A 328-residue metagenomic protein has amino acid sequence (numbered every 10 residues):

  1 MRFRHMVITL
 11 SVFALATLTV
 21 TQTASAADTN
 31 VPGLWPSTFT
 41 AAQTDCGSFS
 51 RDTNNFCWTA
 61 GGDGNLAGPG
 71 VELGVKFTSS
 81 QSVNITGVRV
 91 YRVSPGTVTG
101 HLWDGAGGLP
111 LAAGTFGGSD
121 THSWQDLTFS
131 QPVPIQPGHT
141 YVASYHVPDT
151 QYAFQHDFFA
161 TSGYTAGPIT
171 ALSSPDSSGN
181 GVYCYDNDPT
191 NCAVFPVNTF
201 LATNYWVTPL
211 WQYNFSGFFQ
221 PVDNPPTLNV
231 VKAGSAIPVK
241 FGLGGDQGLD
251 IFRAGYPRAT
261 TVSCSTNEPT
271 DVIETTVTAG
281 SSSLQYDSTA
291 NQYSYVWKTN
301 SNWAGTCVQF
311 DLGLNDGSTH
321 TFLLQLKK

Functional and structural regions predicted by a protein language model:
M1-D28: Sec-dependent, cleavable N-terminal signal peptides
A27-A106, A113-S119, Q131, I135 (+1 more regions): Beta-sheet-rich sandwich/jelly-roll-like modules and their strand-loop junctions
S37-F39, G96-G100, D104-A112, A193-F195 (+1 more regions): Contiguous segments within soluble domain cores/interaction surfaces
V75, S123-L127, Y293-W297: Short strand-edge motifs at loop-to-beta-strand transitions and within beta-strands of extracellular beta-rich domains
F116-S123, I135, Q285-A290: Short proline/glycine- and polar residue-rich coil/turn motifs
H122-T140: A surface-exposed beta-strand-loop module
T140-H146: Cysteine-clustered segments with highest specificity for TGF-beta superfamily mature ligands
